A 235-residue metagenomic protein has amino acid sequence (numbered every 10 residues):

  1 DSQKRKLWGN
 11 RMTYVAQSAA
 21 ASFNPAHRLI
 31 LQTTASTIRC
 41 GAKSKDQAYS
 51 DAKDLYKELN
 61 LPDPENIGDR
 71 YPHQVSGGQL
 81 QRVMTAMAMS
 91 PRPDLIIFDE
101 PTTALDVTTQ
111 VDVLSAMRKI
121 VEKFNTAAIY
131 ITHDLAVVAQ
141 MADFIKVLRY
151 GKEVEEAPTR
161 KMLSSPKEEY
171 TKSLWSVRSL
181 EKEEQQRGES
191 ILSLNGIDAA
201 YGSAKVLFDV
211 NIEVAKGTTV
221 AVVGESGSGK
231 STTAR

Functional and structural regions predicted by a protein language model:
D1-T13, R39, K161-P166: ABC ATPase NBD coupling module
S90-D94: A short, proline-enriched helix->beta-strand linker immediately N-terminal to the Walker B motif in ABC-type P-loop
V138-Q140: A short, surface-exposed alpha-helical micro-motif characterized by mixed small hydrophobic and charged/polar residues
F144, E156: Short, glycine/charged-rich "phosphate-handling" switch motifs in NTP-dependent and phosphotransfer domains
V223-E225: The feature captures the beta-strand-to-loop junction immediately N-terminal to the Walker
